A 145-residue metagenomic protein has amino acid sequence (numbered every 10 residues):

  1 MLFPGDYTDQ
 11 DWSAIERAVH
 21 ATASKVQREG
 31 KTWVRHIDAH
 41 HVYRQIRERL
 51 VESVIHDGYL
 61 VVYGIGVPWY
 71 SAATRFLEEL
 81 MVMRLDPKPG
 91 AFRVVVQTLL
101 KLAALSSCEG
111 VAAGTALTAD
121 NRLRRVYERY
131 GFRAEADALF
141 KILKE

Functional and structural regions predicted by a protein language model:
M1-H36: Short amphipathic alpha-helix that is part of the acyltransferase structural core
H41-H56: A short helix-loop-beta-strand connector motif used in the catalytic cores of GNAT acetyltransferases and, in some
I55-V67: Conserved beta-strand in the GNAT
P68-E79, A134-E135: A conserved beta-turn-beta hairpin within the catalytic core of GNAT-like acetyltransferases that forms part
L80-A91: A short, internal acetyl-CoA/4′-phosphopantetheine-binding micro-motif in the GNAT/acyltransferase core
V94-G110: Conserved acyl-CoA
V111-L123, L143: Conserved beta-strand-loop-alpha-helix junction that forms the acyl-donor binding cleft
Y127-D137: Conserved acetyl-CoA-binding loop of GNAT-fold acetyltransferases
